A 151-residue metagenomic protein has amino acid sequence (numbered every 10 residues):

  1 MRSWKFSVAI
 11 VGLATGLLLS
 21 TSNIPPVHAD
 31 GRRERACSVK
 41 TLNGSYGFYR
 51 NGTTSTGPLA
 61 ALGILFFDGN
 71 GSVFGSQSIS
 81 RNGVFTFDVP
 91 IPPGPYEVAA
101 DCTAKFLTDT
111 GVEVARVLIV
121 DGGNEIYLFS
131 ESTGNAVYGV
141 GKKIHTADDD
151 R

Functional and structural regions predicted by a protein language model:
M1-K5: Positively charged n-region of N-terminal signal peptides that target proteins for export
V8, N23-R151: Mature soluble binding/inhibitory domains
A9-S20: Bacterial N-terminal signal peptides
